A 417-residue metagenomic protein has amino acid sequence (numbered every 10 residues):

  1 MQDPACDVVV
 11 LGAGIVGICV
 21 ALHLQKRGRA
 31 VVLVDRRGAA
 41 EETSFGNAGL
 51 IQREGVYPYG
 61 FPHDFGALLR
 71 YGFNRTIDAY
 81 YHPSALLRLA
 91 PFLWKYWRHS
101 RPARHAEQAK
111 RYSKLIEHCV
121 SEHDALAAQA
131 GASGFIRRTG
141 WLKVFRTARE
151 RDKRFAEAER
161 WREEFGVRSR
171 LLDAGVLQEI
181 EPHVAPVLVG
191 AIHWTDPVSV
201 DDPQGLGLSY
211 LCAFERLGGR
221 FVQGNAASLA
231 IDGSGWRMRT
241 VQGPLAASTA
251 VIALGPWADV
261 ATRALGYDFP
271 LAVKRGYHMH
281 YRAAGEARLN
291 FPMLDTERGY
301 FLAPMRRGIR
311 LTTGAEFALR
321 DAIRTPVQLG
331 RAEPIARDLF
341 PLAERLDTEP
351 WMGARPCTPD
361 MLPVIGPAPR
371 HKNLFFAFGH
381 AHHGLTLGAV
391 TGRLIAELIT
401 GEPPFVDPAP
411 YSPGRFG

Functional and structural regions predicted by a protein language model:
C6-L33: N-terminal Rossmann-like FAD-binding beta1-loop-alpha1 element of flavoenzymes
K26-G46: Glycine-rich FAD pyrophosphate-binding loop
N47-L50, G55, Y59-H99, S228-W236 (+1 more regions): Active-site substrate-recognition segment that forms the wall of the catalytic cavity or substrate channel
A90-C212: Rossmann-like flavin
F165, E297, D338-G417: C-terminal catalytic lobe of FAD-dependent flavoproteins
L172-I180, V222-W236: A conserved short coil-to-beta-strand element within the FAD-binding core of flavoproteins
